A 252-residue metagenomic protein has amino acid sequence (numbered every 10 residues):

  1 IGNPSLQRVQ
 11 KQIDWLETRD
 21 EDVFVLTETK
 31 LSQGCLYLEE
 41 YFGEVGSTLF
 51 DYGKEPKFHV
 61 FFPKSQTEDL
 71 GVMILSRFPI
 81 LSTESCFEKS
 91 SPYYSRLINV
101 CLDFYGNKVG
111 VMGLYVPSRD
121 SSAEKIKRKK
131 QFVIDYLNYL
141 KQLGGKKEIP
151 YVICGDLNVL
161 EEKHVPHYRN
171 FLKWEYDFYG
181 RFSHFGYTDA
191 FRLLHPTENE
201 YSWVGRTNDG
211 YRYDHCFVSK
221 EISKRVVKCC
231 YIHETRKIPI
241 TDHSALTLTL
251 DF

Functional and structural regions predicted by a protein language model:
I1-W15, R77-F252: Active-site regions of metal-assisted phosphoester/phosphodiester hydrolases, unifying DNase/endonuclease modules
I13, L26-T27: Short amphipathic alpha-helical segments
R19: Active-site charged/polar residues at nucleotide-handling catalytic sites that mediate phosphoryl, nucleotidyl
V23, T29-R119: Structured beta-strand-rich core segments of catalytic domains in phosphoester-bond hydrolases
